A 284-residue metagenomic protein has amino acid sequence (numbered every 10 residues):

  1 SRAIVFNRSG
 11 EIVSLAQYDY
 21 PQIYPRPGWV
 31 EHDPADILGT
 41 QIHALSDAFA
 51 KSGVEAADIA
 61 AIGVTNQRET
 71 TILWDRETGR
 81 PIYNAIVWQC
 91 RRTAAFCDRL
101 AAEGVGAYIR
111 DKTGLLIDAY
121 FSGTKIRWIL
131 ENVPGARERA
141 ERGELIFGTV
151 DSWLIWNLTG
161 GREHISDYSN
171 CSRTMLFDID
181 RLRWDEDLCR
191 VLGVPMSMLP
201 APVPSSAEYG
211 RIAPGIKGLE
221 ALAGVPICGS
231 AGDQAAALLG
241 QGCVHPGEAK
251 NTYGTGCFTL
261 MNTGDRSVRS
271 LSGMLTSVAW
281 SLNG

Functional and structural regions predicted by a protein language model:
S1-Y83, A107, D111, K217-P226: N-terminal glycine/serine-rich phosphate-binding loop of ATP-dependent small-molecule kinases, especially carbohydrate
P25-W29, Y83-I86, S277-G284: Short beta-alpha connecting loops at secondary-structure transitions that line or flank enzyme active sites
Q41-A60, V133-A140, N157, E186-M196: Phosphate/pyrophosphate-binding loops at sites that engage ATP/ADP/AMP, CoA/4′-phosphopantetheine, polyphosphate
G53-V87, T113-S122, I155-D178, V203-P204 (+1 more regions): Short beta-strand-loop/turn "lid" adjacent to the catalytic site in phosphate-handling enzymes
P81-I82, G114-Y168, K217-T263, S267: Phosphate-binding/catalytic loop of phosphoryl-transfer enzymes
Q89-N132, T174-V191, S267, T276-G284: Glycine-rich phosphate-binding loop plus the immediately following alpha-helix
S169-N283: ATP-dependent carbohydrate kinase catalytic cores
